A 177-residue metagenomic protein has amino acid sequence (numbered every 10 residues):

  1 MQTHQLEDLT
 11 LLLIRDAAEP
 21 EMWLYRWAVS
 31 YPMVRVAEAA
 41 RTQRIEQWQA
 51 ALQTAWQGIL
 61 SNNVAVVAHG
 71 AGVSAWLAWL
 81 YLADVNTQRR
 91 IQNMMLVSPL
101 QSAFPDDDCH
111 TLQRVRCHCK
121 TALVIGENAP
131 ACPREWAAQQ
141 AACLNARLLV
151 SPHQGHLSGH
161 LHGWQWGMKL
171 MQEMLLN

Functional and structural regions predicted by a protein language model:
Q2-V64, Q154-H156: Active-site catalytic motif of lipid deacylating hydrolases and related acyltransferases
A65-A68, M94: Conserved alpha/beta-hydrolase fold motif
V67-L80: Gly/Ala-rich beta-loop-alpha elbow adjacent to hydrolase catalytic centers
N86-S102: A conserved short beta-strand
S102-A103, E127-C132: Acidic catalytic loop of the alpha/beta-hydrolase fold
R116-H118, L123-I125: Short beta-strand/loop motif that positions the catalytic acidic residue of the alpha/beta-hydrolase fold
P130-A146: Conserved loop-alpha-helix segment in the C-terminal half of the alpha/beta-hydrolase fold that carries the catalytic
Q154-Q165: Catalytic histidine-centered segment of alpha/beta-hydrolase-like enzymes
